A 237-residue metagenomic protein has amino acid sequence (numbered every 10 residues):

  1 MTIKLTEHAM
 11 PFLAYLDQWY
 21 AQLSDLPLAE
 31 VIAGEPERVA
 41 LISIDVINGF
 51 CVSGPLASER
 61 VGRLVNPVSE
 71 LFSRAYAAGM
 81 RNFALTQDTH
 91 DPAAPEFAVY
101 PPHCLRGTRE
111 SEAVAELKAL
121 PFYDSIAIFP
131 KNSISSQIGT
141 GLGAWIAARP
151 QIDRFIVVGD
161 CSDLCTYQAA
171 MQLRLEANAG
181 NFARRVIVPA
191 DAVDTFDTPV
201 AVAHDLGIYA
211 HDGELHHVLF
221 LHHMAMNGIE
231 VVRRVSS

Functional and structural regions predicted by a protein language model:
M1-A40, E70, R74, D91 (+1 more regions): Active-site-adjacent betaalpha module
E37, G54-H90: A short alpha/beta connector and helix-capping loop motif
A40-L41, G49, L64-V65: N-terminal beta-strand-loop-alpha-helix module at the start of alpha/beta ligand-binding or catalytic domains
S43, I47, T86, P189: Generic enzyme active-site microenvironment
V46-G54: Short acidic, Gly/Ser-rich segments with clustered Asp/Glu that frequently serve as metal-coordination loops in enzyme
N48, H90-P92: Short, solvent-exposed loop/turn segments at secondary-structure junctions
S53-G54, E96, G139: Short, solvent-exposed loop/turn and secondary-structure capping segments
P95-P101: Polar, low-complexity loop segments and adjacent catalytic/binding residues used for recognizing and processing sugar
